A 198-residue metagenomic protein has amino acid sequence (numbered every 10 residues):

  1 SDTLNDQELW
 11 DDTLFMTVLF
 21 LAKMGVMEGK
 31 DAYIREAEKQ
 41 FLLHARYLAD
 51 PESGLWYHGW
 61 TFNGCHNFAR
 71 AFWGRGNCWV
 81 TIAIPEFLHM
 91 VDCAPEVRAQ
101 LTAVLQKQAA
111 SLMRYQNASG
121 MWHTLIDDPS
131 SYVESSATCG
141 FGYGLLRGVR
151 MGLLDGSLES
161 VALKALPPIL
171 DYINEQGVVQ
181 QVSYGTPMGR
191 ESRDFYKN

Functional and structural regions predicted by a protein language model:
S1, D128, Y132-V133, C139-N198: CBM-like carbohydrate-recognition segments
S1, D31-Y57, T102-G120, V161-Q180: Long, well-ordered core segments of solenoidal/helical folds
S1-L14, N63-I82, C93, V97 (+5 more regions): Solvent-exposed loop and edge beta-strand segments that line ligand/cofactor-binding and catalytic clefts
D2-N5, L19-D31, R35, K39 (+4 more regions): Active-site lining segments of carbohydrate-active enzymes
M16-K30, W79-V97, G140-L154: Well-ordered alpha-helical scaffold segments within catalytic/enzyme domains
W56-F62, T124, G185-G189: Conserved catalytic-core motifs characterized by acidic clusters
